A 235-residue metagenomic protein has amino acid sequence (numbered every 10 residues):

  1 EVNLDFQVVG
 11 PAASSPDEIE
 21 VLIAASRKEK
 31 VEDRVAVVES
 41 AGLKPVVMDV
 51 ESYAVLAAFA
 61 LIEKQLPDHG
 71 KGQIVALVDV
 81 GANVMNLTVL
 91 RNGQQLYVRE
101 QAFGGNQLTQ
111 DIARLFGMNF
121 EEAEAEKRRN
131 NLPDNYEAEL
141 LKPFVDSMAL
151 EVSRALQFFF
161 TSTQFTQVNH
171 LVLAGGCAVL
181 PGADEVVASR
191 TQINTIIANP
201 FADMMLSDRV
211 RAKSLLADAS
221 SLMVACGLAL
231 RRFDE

Functional and structural regions predicted by a protein language model:
E1, L66-V75, E122-E126, K213-C226: A polyampholytic, Gly/Pro-enriched intrinsically disordered region
E1-E63, H170, P200-L206, S221-V224 (+1 more regions): Active-site neighborhood for divalent-cation/phosphate handling
D17, Q65-Y97, G104-Q107, I112-L115 (+1 more regions): Gly/Thr-rich phosphate-binding beta-strand-loop-beta motif of the actin/hexokinase/Hsp70
E29-A57, Q94-D134: Glycine-rich phosphate-binding loop plus the immediately following alpha-helix
V38-S40, E63-Q65, N92-Q94, V186-Q192: Short, solvent-exposed amphipathic alpha-helical segments in soluble enzyme and RNA/protein-processing domains
R114-L115, A123-H170, C177, V224: Adenine-nucleotide phosphate-binding core of ATP-dependent small-molecule kinases
F144, T166-I196, P200-A202: Glycine-rich phosphate-binding loops at beta-strand->alpha-helix junctions
E185-A225: Conserved phosphate-binding/catalytic loops in two-lobed NTP-binding clefts
